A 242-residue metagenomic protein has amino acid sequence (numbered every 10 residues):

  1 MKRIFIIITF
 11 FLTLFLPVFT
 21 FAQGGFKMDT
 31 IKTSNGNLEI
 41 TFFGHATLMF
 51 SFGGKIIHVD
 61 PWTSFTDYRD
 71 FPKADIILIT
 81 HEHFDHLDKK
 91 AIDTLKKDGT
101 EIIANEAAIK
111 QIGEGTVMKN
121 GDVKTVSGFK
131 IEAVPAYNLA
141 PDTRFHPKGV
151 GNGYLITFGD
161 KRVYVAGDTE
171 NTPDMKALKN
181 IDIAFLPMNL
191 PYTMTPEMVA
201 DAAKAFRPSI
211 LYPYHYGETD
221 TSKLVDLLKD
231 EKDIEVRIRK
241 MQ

Functional and structural regions predicted by a protein language model:
M1-I7: Positively charged n-region of N-terminal signal peptides that target proteins for export
I8-V18: Bacterial N-terminal signal peptides
Q23-P72, E114-K179, R239-Q242: Core dinuclear metal-dependent hydrolase active-site scaffold
T63-A107, N180-F185: Active-site metal-binding motif and surrounding structural segment of the metallo-beta-lactamase
F65-D67, H83-L87, I109-Q111, D122-T125 (+4 more regions): Active-site environment of divalent metal-dependent phosphoester hydrolases
K90-L95, D174-A177, M198-A202, L224: A short acidic, amphipathic alpha-helical/loop segment
T116-S127, K148, A200, K204-Q242: Binuclear metal-ion centers of metallo-dependent hydrolases, dominated by the metallo-beta-lactamase
I181-L186, L190-P213: Proline-aspartate-enriched helix->loop->beta-strand connector
